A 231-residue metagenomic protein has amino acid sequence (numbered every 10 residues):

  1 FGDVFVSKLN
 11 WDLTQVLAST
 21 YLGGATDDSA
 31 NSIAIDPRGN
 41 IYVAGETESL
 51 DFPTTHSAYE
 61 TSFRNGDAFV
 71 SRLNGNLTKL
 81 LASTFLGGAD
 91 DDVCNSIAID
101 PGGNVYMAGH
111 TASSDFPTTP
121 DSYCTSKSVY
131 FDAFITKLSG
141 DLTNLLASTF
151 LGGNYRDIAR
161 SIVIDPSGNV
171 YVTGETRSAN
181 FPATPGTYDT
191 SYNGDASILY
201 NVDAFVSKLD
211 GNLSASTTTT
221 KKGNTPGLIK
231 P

Functional and structural regions predicted by a protein language model:
F1-P231: A sequence-level/structural motif corresponding to short, flexible coil/turn segments enriched in small polar residues
